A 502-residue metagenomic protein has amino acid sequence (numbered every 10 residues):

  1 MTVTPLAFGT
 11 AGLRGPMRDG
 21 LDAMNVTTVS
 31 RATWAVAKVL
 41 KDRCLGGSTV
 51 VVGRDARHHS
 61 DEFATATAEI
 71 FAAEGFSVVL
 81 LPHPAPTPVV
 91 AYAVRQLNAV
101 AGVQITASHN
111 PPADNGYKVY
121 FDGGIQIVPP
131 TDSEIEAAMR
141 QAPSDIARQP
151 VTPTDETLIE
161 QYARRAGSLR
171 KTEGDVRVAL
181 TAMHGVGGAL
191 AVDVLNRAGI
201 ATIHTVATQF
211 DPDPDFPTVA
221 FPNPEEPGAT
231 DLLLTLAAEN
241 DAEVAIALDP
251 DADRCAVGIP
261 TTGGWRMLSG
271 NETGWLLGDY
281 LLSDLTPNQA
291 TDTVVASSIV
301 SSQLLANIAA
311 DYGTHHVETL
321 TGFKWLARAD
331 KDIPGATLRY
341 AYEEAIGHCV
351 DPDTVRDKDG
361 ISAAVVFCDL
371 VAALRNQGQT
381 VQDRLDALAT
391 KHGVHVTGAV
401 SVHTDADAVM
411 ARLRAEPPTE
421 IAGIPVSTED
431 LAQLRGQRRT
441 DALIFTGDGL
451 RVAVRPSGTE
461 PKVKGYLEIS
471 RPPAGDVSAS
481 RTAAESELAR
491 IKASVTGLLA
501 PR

Functional and structural regions predicted by a protein language model:
M1-E74, T152-V176, V186: An N-terminal, well-structured beta->alpha segment
M1-L6, P16, N115-A237: Gly/Ser/Thr-enriched, mixed-charge loops and adjacent short helices that form phosphate/oxyanion-binding elements
T2-D22, A107-S108, A182-L190, V194 (+3 more regions): Conserved phosphate/anionic-ligand binding catalytic regions in large, soluble enzymes, centered on
V51-D114, A198-V257: N-terminal small/polar loop signature for handling phosphorylated ligands or for N-terminal nucleophile
E62-F71, D114-F121, A191, D253-T273 (+1 more regions): Short Gly/Thr/Asp-enriched flexible loops that form oxyanion-binding sites at enzyme active sites
Y120, G124-A147, T273-T293, S297-I308 (+1 more regions): Glycine-rich phosphate-binding loop plus the immediately following alpha-helix
A238, A242-V244, L248, D284-G458 (+2 more regions): Phosphate-binding and adjacent anionic-ligand microenvironments
